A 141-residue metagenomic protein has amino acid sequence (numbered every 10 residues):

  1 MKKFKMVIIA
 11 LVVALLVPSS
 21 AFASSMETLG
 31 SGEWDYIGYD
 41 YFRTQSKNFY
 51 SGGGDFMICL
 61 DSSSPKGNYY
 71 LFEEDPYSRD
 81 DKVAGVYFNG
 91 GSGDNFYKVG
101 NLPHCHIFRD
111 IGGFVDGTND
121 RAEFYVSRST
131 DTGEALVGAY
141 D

Functional and structural regions predicted by a protein language model:
M1-A23: Sec-dependent N-terminal signal peptides of Gram-positive bacterial secreted proteins and lipoproteins
S24-D141: Post-signal peptide N-terminal regions of Sec-secreted extracellular proteins
